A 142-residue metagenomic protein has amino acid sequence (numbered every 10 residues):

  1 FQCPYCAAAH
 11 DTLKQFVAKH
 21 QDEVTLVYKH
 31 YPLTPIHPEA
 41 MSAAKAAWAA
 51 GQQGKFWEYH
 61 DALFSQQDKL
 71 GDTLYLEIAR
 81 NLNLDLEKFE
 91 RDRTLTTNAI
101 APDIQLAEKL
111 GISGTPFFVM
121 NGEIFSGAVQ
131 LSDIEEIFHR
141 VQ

Functional and structural regions predicted by a protein language model:
F1-R80, S113, H139: Structural alpha/beta surface segment adjacent to cysteine/selenocysteine redox centers across thiol/disulfide enzymes
Y5-V17, L76-Q142: C-terminal cap of thioredoxin/glutaredoxin-like
